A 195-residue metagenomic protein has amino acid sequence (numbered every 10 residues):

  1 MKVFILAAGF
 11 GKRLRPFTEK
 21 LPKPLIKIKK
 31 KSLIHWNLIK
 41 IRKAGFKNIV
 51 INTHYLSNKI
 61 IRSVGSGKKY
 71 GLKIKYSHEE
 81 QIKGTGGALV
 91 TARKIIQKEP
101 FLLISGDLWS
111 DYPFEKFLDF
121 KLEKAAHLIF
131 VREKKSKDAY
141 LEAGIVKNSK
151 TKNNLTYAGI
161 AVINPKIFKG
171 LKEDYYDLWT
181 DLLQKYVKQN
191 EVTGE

Functional and structural regions predicted by a protein language model:
M1-T18, L25: N-proximal low-complexity "stem/linker" segments adjacent to membrane-targeting elements
K2-I5, K27, K31-S105, W109 (+1 more regions): Conserved N-terminal catalytic core of the sugar/cofactor nucleotidyltransferase
F10, L21, L56, L108 (+1 more regions): A generic "binding-loop/recognition-motif" signal
P24, K73-K75, E191-T193: Conserved beta-strand segments of alpha/beta enzyme cores
K27, Y140, V162-N164: Short, well-ordered beta-strand micro-motif
H54, S77-E79, F130, S149 (+1 more regions): Conserved beta-strand termini and adjacent loop/short-helix elements that scaffold enzyme active sites in alpha/beta
Y55, H127-A143: Short beta-strand-to-loop element that shapes/binds the nucleotide-sugar donor at the catalytic cleft/hinge
F101-L102, W109, P113-K121, K134-K135 (+1 more regions): Catalytic-core segments of class I nucleotidyltransferases/pyrophosphorylases that form NMP-activated intermediates
